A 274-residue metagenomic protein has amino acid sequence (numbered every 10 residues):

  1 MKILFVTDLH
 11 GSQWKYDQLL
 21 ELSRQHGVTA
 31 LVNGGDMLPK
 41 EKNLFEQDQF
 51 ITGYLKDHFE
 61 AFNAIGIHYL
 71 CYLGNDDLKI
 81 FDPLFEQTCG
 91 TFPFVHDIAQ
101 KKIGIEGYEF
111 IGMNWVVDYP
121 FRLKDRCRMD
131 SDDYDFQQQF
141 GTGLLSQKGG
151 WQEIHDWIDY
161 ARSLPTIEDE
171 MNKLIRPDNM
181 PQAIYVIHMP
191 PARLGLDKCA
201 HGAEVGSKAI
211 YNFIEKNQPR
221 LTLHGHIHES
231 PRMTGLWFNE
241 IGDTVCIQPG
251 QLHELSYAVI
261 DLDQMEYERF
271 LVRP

Functional and structural regions predicted by a protein language model:
M1-H10, G107-V116, T142-K148, I184-H188 (+2 more regions): Active-site-proximal beta-strand elements of phosphoester/diester hydrolases
F5-D8, L31-D36, H68-N75, H96-Q100 (+3 more regions): Active-site neighborhood of phospho(di)ester-bond hydrolases with catalytic His/Asp-centered motifs
H10-W14, L38-K42, Y72-P83, K102-G104 (+4 more regions): Active-site environment of divalent metal-dependent phosphoester hydrolases
Q13-I105, P249: Core catalytic region of metal-dependent phosphoesterases/phosphodiesterases, especially metallo-beta-lactamase-like
Q25-H26, F59-G66, P177-D178, I214-Q218 (+1 more regions): Short, conserved loop/helix-junction motifs that constitute active-site signature segments in enzyme catalytic cores
L38, K42-T52, D178-Q218: Active-site-proximal segments of metal-dependent phosphoesterases and phosphodiesterases across multiple
I103-E106, K208-N217, S230-P274: Binuclear metal-dependent phosphoesterase catalytic core
E109-A200: Active-site-proximal loop/helix segment associated with metal-binding centers of metalloenzymes
